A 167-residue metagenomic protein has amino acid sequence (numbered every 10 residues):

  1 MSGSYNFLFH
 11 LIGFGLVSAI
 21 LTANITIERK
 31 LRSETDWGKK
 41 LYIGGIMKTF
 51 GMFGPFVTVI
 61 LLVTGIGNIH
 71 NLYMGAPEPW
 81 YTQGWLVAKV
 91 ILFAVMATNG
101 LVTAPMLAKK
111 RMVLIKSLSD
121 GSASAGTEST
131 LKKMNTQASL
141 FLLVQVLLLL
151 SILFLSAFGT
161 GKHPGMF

Functional and structural regions predicted by a protein language model:
M1-F167: Polytopic transmembrane helical bundles with strong interfacial aromatic enrichment
